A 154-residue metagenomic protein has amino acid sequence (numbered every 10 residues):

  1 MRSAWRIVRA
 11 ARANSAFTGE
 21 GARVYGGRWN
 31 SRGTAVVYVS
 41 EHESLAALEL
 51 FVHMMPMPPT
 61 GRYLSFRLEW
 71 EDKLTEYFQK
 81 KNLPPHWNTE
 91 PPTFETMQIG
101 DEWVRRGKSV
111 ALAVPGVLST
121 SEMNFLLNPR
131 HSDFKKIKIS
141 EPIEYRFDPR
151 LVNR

Functional and structural regions predicted by a protein language model:
R2-T18, S31, P59-R154: Active-site and NAD+-binding cores of ADP-ribose-processing enzymes
A22-R23: Protein-protein interaction/assembly regions in multi-subunit complexes
G26: Short glycine/proline-enriched, acidic/aromatic patches that form the donor-sugar handling elements
W29-H53, F125-R130: Extended catalytic/binding region for NAD+/ADP-ribose chemistry, centered on the ART fold
